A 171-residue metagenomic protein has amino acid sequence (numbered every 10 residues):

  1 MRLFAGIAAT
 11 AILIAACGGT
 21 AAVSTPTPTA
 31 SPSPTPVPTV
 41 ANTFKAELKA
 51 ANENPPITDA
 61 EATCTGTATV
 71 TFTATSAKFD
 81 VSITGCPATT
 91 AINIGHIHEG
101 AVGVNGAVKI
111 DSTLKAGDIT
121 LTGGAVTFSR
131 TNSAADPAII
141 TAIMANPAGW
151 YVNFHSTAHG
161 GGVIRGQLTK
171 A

Functional and structural regions predicted by a protein language model:
M1-I7: Bacterial N-terminal signal peptides that target proteins for export
I7, I12-L13, C17-G95, E99-A171: Metal-centered catalytic cores of metalloenzymes
